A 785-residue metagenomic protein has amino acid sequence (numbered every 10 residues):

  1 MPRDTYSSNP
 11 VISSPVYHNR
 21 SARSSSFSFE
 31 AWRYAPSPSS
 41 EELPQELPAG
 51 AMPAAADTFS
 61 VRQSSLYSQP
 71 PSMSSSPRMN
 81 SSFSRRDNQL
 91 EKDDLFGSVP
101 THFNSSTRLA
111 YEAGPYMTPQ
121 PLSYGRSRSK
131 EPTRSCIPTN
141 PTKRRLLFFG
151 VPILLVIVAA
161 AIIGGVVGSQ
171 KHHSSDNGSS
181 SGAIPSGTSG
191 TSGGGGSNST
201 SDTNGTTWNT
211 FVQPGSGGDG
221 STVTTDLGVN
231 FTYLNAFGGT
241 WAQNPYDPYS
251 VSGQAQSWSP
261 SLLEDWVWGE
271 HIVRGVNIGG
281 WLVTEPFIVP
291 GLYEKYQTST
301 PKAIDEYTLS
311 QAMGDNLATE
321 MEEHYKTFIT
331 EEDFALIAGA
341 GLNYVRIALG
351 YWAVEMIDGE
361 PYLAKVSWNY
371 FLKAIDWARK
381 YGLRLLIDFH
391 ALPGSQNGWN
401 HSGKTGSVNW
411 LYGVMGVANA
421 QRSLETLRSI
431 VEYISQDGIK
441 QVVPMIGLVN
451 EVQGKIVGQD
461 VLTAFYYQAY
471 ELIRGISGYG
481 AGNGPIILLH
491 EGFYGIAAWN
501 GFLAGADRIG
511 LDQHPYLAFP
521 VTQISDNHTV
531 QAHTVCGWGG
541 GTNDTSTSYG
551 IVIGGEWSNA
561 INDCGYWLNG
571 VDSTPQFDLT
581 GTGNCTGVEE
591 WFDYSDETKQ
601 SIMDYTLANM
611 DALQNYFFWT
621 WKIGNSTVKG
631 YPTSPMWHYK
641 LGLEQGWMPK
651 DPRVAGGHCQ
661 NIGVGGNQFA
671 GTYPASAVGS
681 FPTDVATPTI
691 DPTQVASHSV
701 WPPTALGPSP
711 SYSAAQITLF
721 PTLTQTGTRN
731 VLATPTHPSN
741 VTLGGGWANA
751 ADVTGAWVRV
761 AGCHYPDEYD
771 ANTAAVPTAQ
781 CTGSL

Functional and structural regions predicted by a protein language model:
M1-L146, G187, N198, D202-T222 (+9 more regions): Intrinsically disordered, low-complexity terminal tails of fungal membrane proteins
L147-S186, T191-S192, V276, M445 (+1 more regions): Alpha-helical transmembrane segments in eukaryotic/viral proteins
S179-A340, S709, F720, R729-A748 (+3 more regions): N-terminal carbohydrate-binding accessory modules
V251, E323-V345, G359-A391, S402-M445 (+1 more regions): An active-site-proximal structural segment forming one wall of the substrate-binding cleft that immediately precedes
P290-T319, G406-G413, G565-E597: A solvent-exposed, charged loop/short amphipathic helix patch at secondary-structure junctions
N316-Y325, V354-N369, N409-Q421, V449-D460 (+1 more regions): The substrate-binding groove and active-site-proximal loops of carbohydrate-active enzymes, especially glycoside
V449-M603, L607-M610: Extracellular glycoside hydrolase catalytic/binding regions
W591-L785: Aromatic-rich peripheral "rim/lid" segments of glycoside hydrolase catalytic domains that contact and position glycan
